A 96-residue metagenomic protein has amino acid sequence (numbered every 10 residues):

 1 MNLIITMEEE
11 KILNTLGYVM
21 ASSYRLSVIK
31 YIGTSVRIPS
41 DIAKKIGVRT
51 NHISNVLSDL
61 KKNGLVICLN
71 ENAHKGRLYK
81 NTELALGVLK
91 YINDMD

Functional and structural regions predicted by a protein language model:
N2-L26: Short alpha-helical segments that sit at the start of domains
L26-K30, G87: Pre-recognition alpha-helix immediately N-terminal to the DNA-recognition helix within helix-turn-helix or winged-helix
T34-I38: Short capping segments at the starts of secondary-structure elements
S40, S58: Residues within the helices of the helix-turn-helix
K44, K61-K62: Alpha-helical residues within the helix-turn-helix
N51: Key DNA-contact positions within bacterial/archaeal DNA-binding proteins
N63-K75: Beta-hairpin "wing" of winged helix-turn-helix
L78-D96: Conserved segment of winged-helix/HTH DNA-binding domains
